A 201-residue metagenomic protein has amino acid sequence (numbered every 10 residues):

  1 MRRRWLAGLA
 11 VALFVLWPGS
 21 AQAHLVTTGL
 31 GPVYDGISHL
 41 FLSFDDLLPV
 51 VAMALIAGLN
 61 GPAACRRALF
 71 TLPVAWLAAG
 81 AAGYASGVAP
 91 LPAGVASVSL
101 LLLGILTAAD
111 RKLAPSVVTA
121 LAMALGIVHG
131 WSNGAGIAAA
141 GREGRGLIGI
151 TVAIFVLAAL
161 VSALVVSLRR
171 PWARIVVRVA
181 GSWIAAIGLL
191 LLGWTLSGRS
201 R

Functional and structural regions predicted by a protein language model:
R2-R201: Membrane metalloprotein/metal-transporter helix-bundle signature
